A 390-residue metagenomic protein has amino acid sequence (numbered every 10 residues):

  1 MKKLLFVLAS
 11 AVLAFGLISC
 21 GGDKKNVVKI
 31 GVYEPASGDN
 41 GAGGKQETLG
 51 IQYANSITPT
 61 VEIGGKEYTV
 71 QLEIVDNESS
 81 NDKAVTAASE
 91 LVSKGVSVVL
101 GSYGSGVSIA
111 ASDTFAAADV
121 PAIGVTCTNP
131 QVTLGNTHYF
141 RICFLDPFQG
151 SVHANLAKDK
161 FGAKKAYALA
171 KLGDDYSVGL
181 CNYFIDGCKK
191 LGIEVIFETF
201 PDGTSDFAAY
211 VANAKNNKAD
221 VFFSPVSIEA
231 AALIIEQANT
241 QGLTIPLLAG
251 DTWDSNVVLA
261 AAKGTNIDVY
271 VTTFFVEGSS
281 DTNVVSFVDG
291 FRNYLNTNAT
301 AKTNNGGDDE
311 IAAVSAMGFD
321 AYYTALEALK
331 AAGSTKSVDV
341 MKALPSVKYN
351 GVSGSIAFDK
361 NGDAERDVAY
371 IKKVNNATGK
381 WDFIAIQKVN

Functional and structural regions predicted by a protein language model:
M1-K29, I63-G64, S93, I386-N390: Short, low-complexity disordered leader/linker segments with a strong preference for bacterial N-terminal type II
G22-V27, A42-L49, V61-T133, I142 (+4 more regions): Beta-alpha junction/loop-to-helix N-cap segments that form part of ligand/metal-binding clefts
I30, Y139-D202, V221: An alpha-beta-alpha
G31-Q52, V75-N81, G104, L169-V178 (+2 more regions): Extracytoplasmic "Venus flytrap"
D76, Q131-L156, F197-T199, K263-E277: Short beta-strand elements at the ligand-binding edges of bilobed clamshell
F115-A118, C181-E277: Extracellular/periplasmic bilobed ligand-binding domains
A238-F319, V374-N375, D382-V389: Extracellular/periplasmic periplasmic-binding protein-like sensory domains
T297-A316, T324-T378: Segments of small-molecule ligand-sensing domains
